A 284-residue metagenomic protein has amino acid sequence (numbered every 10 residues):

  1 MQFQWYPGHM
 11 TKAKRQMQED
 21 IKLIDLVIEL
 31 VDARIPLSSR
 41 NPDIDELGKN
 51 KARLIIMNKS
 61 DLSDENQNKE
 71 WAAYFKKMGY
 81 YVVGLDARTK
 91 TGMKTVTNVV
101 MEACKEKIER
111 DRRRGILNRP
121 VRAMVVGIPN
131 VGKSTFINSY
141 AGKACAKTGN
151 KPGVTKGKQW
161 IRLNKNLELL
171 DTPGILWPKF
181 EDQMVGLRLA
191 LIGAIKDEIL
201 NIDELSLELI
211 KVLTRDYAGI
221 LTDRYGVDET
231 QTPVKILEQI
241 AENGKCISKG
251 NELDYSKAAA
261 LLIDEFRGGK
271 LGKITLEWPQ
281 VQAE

Functional and structural regions predicted by a protein language model:
M1-L26, A33-D43, L47-R53, N66 (+2 more regions): Helix-rich effector regions associated with P-loop NTPase G domains
E29, I55-M57, V125: Structural beta-sheet core signal
V31-R34, S60, Y140, P173: Anionic group-transfer/hydrolysis microenvironments
K51-D61: Active-site cofactor/substrate anionic-group-binding motifs, chiefly glycine- and Lys/Arg-rich phosphate-binding loops
D61-V126, C145: Canonical P-loop GTPase G-domain recognition
A87, I137, L167-L170: Conserved active-site beta-strand-loop modules that form the wall/rim of enzyme catalytic pockets and either contain
K107-D111, N138, A144-N150, D216-I220: Short, structured loop/turn "capping" segments at alpha-beta junctions
R122-G142, A146, T172: Glycine-rich phosphate-binding P-loop
